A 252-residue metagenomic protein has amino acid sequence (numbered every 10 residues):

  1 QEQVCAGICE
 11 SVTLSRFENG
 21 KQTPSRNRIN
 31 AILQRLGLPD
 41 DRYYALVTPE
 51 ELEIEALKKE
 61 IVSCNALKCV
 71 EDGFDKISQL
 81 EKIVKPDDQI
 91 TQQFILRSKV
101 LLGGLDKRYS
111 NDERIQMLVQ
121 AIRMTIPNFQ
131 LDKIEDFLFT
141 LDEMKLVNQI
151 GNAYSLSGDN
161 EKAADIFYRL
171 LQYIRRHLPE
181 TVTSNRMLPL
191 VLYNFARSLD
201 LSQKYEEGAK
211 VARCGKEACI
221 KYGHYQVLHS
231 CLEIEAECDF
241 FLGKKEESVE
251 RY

Functional and structural regions predicted by a protein language model:
Q1-R16: Short alpha-helical DNA-recognition segment
N27-R42: DNA major-groove recognition helix of helix-turn-helix/homeodomain DNA-binding modules
L52, T91, E135-D142, E180-M187 (+4 more regions): Structural signature of alpha-solenoid helical repeat junctions
E55, K59-V62, T91-L102, D142 (+3 more regions): "A position-specific structural signal for the A-helix of alpha-solenoid helical repeats
K59, S63-C64, S98-L105, A153-L156 (+3 more regions): Residue-level signature for tetratricopeptide repeat
L67, D106-R108, S157, F195 (+4 more regions): Structural motif corresponding to the intra-repeat A-B loop/turn of tetratricopeptide repeats
I77-K85, V119-D132, Y168-P179, A212-H224: Amphipathic alpha-helical segments of tetratricopeptide repeats
